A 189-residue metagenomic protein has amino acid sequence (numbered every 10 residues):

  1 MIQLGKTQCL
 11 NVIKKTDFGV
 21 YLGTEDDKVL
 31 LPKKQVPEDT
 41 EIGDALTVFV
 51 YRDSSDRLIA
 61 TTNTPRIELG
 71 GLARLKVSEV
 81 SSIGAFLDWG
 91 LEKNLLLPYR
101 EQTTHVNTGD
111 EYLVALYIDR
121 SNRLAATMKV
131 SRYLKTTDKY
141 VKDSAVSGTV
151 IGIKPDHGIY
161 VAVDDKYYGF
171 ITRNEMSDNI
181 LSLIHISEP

Functional and structural regions predicted by a protein language model:
M1-L4, D53-A73, Q102, T127-K142: Short boundary/loop segments of OB/S1/cold-shock single-stranded nucleic-acid-binding domains
M1-T47, R52-S54: N-terminal, positively charged regions that mediate nucleic acid binding
I2-T16, L69-S81, Y112-V114, K142-K154: Structural detector for short beta-strands of small beta-barrel domains
D17, Y51-D56, E79-V80, Y117-N122 (+2 more regions): Short, charged beta-turn/beta-strand-edge "cap" motif at the junction between a beta-strand and an adjacent loop
F18-Y21, I83-F86, D156-V161: Short aromatic-glycine-enriched beta-strand elements
K28-D39, K93-H105, Y168-N179: Beta-strand/loop nucleic-acid-binding surfaces
R74-K135: Intrinsically disordered, low-complexity linker/loop segments enriched in Gly/Pro and charged/polar residues
S182-P189: Residue-level detector of conserved catalytic or cofactor/ligand-binding positions in enzyme active sites
